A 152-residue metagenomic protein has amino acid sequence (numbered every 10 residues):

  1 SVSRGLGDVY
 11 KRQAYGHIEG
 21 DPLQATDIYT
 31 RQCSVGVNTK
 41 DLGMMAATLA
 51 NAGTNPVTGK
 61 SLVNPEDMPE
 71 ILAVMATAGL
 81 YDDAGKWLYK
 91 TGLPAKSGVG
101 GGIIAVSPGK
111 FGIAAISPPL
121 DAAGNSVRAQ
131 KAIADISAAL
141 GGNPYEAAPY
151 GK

Functional and structural regions predicted by a protein language model:
S1-Y10: Single conserved hydrophobic/aromatic residue that forms the stacking wall/gate of nucleotide- or nucleobase-binding
R4, C33-D41, V63, R128: Short, contiguous, pocket-lining structural segments that sit at or immediately flank catalytic/ligand-binding sites
G7-D8, L42, V99-I103: Short glycine-rich loop/turn motifs
K11-Q24: Acidic-glycine-rich active-site phosphate/pyrophosphate-binding loop
L23-R31: Flexible glycine/proline-enriched surface loops and loop-helix/loop-strand junctions
R31-C33, L120: A short glycine/serine-rich beta->alpha loop
T48-K152: Structured C-terminal helix/loop/strand segments within mature extracytoplasmic catalytic/sensor domains
